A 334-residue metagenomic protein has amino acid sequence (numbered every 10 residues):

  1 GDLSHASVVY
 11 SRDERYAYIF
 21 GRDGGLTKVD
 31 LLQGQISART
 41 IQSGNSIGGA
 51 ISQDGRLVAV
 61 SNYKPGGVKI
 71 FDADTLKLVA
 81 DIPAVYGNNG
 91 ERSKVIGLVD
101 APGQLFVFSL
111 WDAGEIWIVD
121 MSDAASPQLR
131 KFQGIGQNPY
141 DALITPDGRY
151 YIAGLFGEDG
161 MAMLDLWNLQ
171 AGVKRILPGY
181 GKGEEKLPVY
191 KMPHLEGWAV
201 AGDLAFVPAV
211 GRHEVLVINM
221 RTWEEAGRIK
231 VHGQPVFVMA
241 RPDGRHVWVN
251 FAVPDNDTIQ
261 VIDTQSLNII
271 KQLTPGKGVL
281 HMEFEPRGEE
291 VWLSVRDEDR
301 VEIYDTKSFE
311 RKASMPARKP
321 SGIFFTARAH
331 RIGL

Functional and structural regions predicted by a protein language model:
G1-L334: Predominantly soluble domains enriched in secretory-pathway, periplasmic, or organellar proteins
